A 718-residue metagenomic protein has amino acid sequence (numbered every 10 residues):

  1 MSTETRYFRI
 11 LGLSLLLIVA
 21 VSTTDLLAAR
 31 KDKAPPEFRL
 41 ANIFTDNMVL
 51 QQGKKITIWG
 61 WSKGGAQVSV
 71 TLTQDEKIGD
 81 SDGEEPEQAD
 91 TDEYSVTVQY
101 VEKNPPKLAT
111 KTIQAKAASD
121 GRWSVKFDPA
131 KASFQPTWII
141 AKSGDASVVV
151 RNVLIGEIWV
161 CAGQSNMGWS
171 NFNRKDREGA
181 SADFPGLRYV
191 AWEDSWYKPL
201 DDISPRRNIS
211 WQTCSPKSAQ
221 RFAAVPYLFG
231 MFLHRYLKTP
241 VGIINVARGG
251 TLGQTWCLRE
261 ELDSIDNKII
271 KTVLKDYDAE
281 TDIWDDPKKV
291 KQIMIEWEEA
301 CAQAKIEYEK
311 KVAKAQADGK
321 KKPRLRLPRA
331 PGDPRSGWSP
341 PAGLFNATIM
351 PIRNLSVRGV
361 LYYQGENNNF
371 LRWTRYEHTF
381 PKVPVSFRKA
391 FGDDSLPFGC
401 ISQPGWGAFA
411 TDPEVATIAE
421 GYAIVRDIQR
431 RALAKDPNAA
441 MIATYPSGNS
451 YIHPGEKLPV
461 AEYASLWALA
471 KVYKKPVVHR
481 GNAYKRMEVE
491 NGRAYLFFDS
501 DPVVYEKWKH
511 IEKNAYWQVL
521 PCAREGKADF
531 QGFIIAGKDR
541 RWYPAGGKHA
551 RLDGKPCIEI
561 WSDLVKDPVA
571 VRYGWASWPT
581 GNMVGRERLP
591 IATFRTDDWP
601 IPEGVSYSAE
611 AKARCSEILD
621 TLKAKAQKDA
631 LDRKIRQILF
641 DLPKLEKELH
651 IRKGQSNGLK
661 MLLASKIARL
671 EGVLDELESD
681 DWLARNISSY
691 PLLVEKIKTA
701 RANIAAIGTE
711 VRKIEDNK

Functional and structural regions predicted by a protein language model:
S2-L13: Bacterial N-terminal signal peptides that target proteins for export
Y7-F8, Y94, F640: Aromatic (phenylalanine/tyrosine) cluster motif
L11-S22: Bacterial N-terminal signal peptides
T23-L27: Sec/Tat signal peptide C-region and signal peptidase I cleavage site
A29-K625: Cell-envelope and extracellular/periplasmic
P86-T91, V101-L108, K131-A132, S143-G144 (+5 more regions): Exposed regions on extracellular, virion, or secretory-pathway luminal proteins
C615-A684, Y690, E715: Amphipathic, heptad-repeat alpha-helical segments
L683-N717: Repeat-associated, polar segments at repeat-unit boundaries in modular proteins
